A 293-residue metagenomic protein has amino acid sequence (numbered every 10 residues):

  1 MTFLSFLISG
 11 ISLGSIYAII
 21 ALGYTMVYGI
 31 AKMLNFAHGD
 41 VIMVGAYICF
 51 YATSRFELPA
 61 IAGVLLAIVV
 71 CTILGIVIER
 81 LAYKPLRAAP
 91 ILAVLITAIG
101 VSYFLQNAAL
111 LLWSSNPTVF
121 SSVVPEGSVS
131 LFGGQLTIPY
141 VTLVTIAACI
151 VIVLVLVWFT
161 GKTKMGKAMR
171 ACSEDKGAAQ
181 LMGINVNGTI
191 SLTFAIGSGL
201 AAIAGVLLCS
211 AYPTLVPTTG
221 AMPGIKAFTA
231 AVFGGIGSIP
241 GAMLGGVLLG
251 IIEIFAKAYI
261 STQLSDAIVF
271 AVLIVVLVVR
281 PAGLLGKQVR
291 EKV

Functional and structural regions predicted by a protein language model:
M1-I20, I48, A60-G63, A89-V94 (+4 more regions): Membrane-interfacial amphipathic/re-entrant helices at transmembrane-helix boundaries
I8, I30-V77, L81, L86 (+1 more regions): Membrane-embedded helix boundary and interhelical linker motif in transport proteins
L13-G14, Q135-L215, I239-G245: Helix-loop-helix "hairpin" substructures at the membrane interface of multi-pass membrane proteins
Y17, E57-V69, S191-A201, L207-A271: Transmembrane alpha-helical segments in multi-pass inner-membrane proteins
Y24, E57-V101, A108, L244-L249 (+1 more regions): Alpha-helical transmembrane segments within multi-pass membrane transporters and channels
A37, I61-A62, L92-A93, K164 (+4 more regions): Residues that define the loop-to-transmembrane-helix transition and helix capping in multi-pass membrane transporters
A46-F50, I68-L74, I99-N107, A148-V157 (+4 more regions): Hydrophobic core segments of alpha-helical transmembrane domains in multi-pass membrane transport and ion-translocation
P85-L86, I91-K162, T189, F255 (+4 more regions): Transmembrane helix-bundle core of multi-pass membrane transporters and related energy-transducing complexes
